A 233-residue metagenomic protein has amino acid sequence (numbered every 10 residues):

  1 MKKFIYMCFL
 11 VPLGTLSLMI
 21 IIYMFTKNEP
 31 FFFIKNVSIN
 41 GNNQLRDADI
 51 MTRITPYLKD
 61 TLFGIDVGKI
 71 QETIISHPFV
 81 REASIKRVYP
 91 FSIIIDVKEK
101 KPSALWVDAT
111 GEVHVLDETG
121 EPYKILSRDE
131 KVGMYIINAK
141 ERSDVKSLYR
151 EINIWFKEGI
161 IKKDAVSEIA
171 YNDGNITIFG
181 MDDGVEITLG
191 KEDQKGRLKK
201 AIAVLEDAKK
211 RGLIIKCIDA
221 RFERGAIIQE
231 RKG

Functional and structural regions predicted by a protein language model:
K2-K27: Single-pass alpha-helical transmembrane signal-anchor segments
K27-R128: Terminal hydrophobic membrane-targeting helix
F32-I34, L45, V88-S92, A109-V113 (+7 more regions): Extracytoplasmic
G41-N43, V97-K101, A139, G180-D182 (+3 more regions): Flexible glycine-/small-residue-rich
T61-F63, A104-V107, D144-S147, T188-K191 (+1 more regions): Solvent-exposed, non-transmembrane alpha-helical starts
S76-R81, F156-A165, K209-L213: Short secondary-structure junctions
I93-D173: Extracytoplasmic segments of membrane-associated envelope/inner-membrane machinery
E192-G233: Extracytoplasmic/luminal low-complexity segments enriched in Pro/Gly and acidic/polar residues that act as flexible
